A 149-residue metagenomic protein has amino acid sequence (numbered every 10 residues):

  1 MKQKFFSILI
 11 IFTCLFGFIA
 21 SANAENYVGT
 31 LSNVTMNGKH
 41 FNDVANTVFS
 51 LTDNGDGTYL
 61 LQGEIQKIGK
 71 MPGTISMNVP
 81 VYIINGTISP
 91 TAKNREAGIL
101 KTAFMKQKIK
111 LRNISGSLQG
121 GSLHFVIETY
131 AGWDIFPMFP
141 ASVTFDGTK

Functional and structural regions predicted by a protein language model:
M1-L9: Bacterial N-terminal signal peptides that target proteins for export
I8-G17: Bacterial N-terminal signal peptides
F18-A24: Sec/Tat signal peptide C-region and signal peptidase I cleavage site
A24-V28, F41-A45, T74-T87, S122-K149: Edge beta-strand at a domain terminus
V28-V34: Long, well-ordered mid-to-C-terminal structural blocks that present hydrophobic/aromatic surfaces
L31, F41-I114, L118: Predominantly extracellular/secreted and cell-surface proteins with exposed, flexible low-complexity segments
M36-K39: Short, solvent-exposed loop/turn elements at domain surfaces
